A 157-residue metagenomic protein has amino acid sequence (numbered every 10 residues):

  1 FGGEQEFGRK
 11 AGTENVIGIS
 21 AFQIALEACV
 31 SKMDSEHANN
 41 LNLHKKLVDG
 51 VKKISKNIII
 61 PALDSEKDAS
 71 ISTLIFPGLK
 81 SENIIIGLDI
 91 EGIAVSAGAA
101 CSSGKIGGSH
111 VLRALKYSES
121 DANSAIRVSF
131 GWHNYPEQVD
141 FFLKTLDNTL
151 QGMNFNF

Functional and structural regions predicted by a protein language model:
F1-F157: Pyridoxal 5′-phosphate
